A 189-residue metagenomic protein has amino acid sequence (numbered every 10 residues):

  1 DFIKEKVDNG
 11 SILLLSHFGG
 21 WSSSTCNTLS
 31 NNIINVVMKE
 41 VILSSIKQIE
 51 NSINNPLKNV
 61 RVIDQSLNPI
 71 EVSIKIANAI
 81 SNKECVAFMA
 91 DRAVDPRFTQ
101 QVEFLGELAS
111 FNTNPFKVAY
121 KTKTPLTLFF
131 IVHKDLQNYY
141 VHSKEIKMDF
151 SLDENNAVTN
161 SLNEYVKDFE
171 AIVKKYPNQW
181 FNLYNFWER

Functional and structural regions predicted by a protein language model:
D1-I3: Membrane-proximal intrinsically disordered regions of secretory-pathway and membrane-system proteins
E5-G10, S30-I34, I70-R189: Non-catalytic C-terminal accessory region of glycerolipid acyltransferases and related lyso-lipid remodeling enzymes
G10-L67, N82, P96-F98: Catalytic core of membrane glycerolipid acyltransferases/transacylases, capturing the structured, soluble-facing
